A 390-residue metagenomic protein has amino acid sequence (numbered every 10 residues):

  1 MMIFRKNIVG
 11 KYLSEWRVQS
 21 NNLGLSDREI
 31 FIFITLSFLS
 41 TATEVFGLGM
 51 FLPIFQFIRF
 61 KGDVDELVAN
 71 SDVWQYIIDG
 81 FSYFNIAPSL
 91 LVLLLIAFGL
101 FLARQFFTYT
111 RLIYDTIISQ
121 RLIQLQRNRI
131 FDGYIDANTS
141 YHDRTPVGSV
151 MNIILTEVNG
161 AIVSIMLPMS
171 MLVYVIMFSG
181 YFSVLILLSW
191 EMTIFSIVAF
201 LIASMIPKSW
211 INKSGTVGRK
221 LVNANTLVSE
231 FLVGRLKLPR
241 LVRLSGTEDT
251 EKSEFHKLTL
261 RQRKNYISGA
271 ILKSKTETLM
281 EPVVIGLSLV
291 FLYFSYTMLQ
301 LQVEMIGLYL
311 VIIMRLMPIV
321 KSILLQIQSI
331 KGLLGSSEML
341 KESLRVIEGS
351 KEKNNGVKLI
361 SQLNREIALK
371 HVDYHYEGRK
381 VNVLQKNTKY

Functional and structural regions predicted by a protein language model:
M1-G49, R59-A97, A103, T110-D115 (+5 more regions): Membrane-integrated ABC transporters
I3-K6, G62, S119-Q120, N128-V158 (+4 more regions): Short intracellular "coupling" helices and adjacent cytoplasmic loop segments at the cytosolic face of multi-pass
N22, D115, I135-Y181, K237 (+1 more regions): Juxtamembrane loop-to-helix connectors within ABC transporter transmembrane domains
G99, A103, L232, Y309-S322 (+1 more regions): Hydrophobic transmembrane alpha-helices
A103, M169-I211, I267-I313, I367: A hydrophobic transmembrane-helix motif
I113-R121, L125, L187, M205-L227 (+2 more regions): Cytoplasmic juxtamembrane "membrane-exit" helices immediately C-terminal to transmembrane segments
R240-R243, T247, I271, L316-S343: Cytosolic ends of transmembrane helices, especially the final helix of ABC transmembrane type-1 domains
L344-Y390: Primarily ABC-family ATPase nucleotide-binding module
